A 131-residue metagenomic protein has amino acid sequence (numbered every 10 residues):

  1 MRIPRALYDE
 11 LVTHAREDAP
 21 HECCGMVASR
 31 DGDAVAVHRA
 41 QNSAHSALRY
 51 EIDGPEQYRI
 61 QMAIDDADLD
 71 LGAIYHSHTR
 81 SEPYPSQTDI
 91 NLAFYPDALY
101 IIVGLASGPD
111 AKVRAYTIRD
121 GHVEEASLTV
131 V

Functional and structural regions predicted by a protein language model:
M1-L71, R80-V131: Conserved beta-strand-loop surface patch within small alpha/beta domains used for substrate/adaptor or ligand engagement
S77: Metallo-beta-lactamase
